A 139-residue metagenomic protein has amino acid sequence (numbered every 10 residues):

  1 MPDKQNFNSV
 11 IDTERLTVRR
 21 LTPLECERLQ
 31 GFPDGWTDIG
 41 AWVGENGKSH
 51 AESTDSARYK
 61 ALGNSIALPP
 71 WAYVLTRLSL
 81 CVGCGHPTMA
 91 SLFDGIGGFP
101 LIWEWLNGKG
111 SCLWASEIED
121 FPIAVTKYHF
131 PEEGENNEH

Functional and structural regions predicted by a protein language model:
M1-A90, W105-K109, I118-F121: Class I SAM-dependent DNA methyltransferase catalytic core with a primary bias toward cytosine-5 DNMT/HhaI-like enzymes
V82-H139: Core alpha/beta nucleotide-donor-binding catalytic domains of modification enzymes
